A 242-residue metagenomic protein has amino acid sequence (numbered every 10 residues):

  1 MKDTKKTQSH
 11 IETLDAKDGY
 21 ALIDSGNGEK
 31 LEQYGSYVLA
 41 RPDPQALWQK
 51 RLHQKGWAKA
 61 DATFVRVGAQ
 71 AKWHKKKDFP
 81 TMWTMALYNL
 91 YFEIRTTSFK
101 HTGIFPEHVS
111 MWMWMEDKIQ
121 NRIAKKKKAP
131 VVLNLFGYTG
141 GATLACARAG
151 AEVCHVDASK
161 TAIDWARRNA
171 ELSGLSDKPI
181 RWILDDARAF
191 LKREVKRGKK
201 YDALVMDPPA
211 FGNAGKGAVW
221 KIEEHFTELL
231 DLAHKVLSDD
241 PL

Functional and structural regions predicted by a protein language model:
D3-A21: Short, Gly/Pro- and small/polar-rich lid/capping loops
A16-E32, L39-P106, M113: Non-catalytic substrate-recognition/targeting regions of SAM-dependent transferases
S36, P130, D202: Conserved acidic residues
P106-K127: Conserved alpha-helix/loop element of class I SAM-dependent methyltransferases that forms part of the SAM/SAH-binding
K127-Y138: Conserved class I S-adenosyl-L-methionine
T139-V153: Conserved SAM-binding loop of SAM-dependent methyltransferases across substrates and taxa, primarily the Class I
S159-V205: S-adenosyl-L-methionine
A187-L242: S-adenosylmethionine
